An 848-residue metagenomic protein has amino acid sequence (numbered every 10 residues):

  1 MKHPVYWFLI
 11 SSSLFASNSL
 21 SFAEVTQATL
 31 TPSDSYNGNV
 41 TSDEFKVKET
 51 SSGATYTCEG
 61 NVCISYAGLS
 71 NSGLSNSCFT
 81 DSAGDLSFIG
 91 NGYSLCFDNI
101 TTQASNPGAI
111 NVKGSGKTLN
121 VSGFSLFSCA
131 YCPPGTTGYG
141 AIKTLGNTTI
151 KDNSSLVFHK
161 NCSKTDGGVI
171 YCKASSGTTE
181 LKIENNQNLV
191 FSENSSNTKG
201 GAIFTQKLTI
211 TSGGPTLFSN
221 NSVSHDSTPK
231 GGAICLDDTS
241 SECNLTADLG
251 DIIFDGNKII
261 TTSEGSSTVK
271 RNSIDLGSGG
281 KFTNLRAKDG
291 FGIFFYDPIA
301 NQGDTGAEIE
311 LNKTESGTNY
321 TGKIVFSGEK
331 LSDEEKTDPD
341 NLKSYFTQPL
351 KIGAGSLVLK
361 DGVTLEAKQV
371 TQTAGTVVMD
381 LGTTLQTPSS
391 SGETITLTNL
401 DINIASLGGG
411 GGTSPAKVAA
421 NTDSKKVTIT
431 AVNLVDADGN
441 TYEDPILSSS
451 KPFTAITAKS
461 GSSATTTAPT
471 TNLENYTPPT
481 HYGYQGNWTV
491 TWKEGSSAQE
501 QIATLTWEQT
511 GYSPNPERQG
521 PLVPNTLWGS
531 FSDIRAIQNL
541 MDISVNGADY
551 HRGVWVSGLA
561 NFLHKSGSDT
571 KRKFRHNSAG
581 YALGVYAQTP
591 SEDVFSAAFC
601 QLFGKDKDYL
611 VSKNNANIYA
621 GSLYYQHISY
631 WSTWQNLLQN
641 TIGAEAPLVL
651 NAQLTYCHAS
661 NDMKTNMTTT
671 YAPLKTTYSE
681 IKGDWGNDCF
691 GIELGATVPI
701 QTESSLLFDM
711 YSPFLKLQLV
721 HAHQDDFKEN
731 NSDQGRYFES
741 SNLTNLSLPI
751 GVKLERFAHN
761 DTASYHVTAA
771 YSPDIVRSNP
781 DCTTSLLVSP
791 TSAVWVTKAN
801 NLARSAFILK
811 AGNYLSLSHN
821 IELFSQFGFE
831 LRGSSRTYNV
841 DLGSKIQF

Functional and structural regions predicted by a protein language model:
N37-K48, N61-D85, S94-K113, S125-L145 (+9 more regions): Extracellular beta-strand/beta-solenoid scaffold signature
D289, I299-T314, T321, F326-S327 (+3 more regions): Extracellular beta-strand/loop-rich repeat segments of large surface/secreted proteins
T396, D401-P415, T430-A582, Y586-Q588 (+1 more regions): Outer-membrane translocation/initiation segment of Type V secreted surface proteins
Q509-S704, G828, S834, N839 (+1 more regions): Outer membrane beta-barrel translocator domains of Type V secretion systems
R518-V523, D569-H576, V611, S660-G686 (+2 more regions): Solvent-exposed, glycine/polar-rich loop segments of beta-barrel outer-membrane systems
G553, V594, W634, P647-V649 (+4 more regions): Membrane-spanning beta-strand positions in outer-membrane beta-barrel proteins
V554-A560, A597-F603, L623, A652-H658 (+5 more regions): Transmembrane beta-barrel strands of outer-membrane/channel proteins
Y619-S622, Q626, Y630-W631, Q734-F848: Outer membrane beta-barrel transmembrane domains
